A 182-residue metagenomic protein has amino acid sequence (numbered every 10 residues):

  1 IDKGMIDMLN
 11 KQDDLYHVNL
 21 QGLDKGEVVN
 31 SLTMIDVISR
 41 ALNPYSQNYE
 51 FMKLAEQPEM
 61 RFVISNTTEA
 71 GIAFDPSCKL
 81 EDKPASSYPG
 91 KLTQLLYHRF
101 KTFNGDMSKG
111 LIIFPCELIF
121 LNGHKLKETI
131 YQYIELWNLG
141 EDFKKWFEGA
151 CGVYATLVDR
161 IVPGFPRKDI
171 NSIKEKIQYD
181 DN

Functional and structural regions predicted by a protein language model:
I1-N182: Substrate/ligand-engaging "lid" and interaction regions
